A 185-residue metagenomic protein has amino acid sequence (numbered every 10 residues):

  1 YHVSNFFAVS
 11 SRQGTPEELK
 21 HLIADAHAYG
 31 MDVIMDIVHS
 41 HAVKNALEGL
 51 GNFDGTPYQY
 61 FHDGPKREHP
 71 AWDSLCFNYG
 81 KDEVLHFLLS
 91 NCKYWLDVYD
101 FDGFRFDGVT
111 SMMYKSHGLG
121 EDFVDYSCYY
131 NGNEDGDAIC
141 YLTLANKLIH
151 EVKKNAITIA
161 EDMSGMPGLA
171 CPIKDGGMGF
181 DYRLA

Functional and structural regions predicted by a protein language model:
Y1-E134: Substrate-binding/active-site clefts of carbohydrate-active enzymes
D100-D102, H117-A185: Conserved alpha/beta catalytic core and glycan-binding cleft of carbohydrate-active enzymes
